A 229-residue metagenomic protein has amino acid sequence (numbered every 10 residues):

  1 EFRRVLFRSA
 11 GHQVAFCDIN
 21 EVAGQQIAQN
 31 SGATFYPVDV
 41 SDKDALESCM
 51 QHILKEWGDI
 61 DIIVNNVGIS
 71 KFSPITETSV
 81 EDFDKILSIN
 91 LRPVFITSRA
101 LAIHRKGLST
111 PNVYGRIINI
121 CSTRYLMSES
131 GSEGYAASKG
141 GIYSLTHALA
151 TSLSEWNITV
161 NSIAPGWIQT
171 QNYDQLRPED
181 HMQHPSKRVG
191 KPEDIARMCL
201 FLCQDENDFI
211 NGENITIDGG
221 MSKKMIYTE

Functional and structural regions predicted by a protein language model:
E1-L6: Short, small-residue-biased leader/transition segments that mark boundaries at the very start of proteins
P74-I75, D82-L87, D180: Substrate-binding pocket helix/loop in short-chain dehydrogenase/reductase
T78, M127-A136, A148, T228-E229: Active-site loop-to-helix junction immediately N-terminal to the catalytic Tyr of the SDR YXXXK motif in Rossmann-fold
S98, S138, T146: Active-site helix of classical SDR
S122: Residue(s) in the substrate-gating loop at a strand-loop-helix junction that position the organic substrate next
M127, N211-E229: Short C-terminal tail/terminal secondary-structure segment of NAD(P)H-dependent dehydrogenase/reductase domains
S154, T159, I210-G212: Short, small/polar-rich loop/turn modules that mediate ligand/substrate recognition or access, typified
